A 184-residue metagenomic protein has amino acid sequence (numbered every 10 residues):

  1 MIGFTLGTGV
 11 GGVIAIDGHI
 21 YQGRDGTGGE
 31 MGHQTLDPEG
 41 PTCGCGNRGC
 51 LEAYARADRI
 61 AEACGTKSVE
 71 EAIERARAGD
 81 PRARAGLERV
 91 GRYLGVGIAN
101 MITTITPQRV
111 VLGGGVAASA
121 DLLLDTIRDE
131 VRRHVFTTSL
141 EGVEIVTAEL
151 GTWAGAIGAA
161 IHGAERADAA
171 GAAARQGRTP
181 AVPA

Functional and structural regions predicted by a protein language model:
M1-T5, G11-V13, T42-G44: Short glycine-aspartate micro-motif
G7-G9, V116-A117: Short glycine-rich anion-binding loops that position phosphate/pyrophosphate groups of nucleotides and phosphorylated
A15, I20, T35-A184: ATP-binding/phosphotransfer module of carbohydrate and carboxylate kinases, centering on a glycine-rich
T27-E30: A short acidic/small-residue loop/turn micro-motif
